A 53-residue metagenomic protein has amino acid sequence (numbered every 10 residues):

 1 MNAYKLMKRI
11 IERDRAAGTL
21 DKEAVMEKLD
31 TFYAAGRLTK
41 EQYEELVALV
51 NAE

Functional and structural regions predicted by a protein language model:
M1-L20: N-terminal acidic leader/helix
A16-E53: Short, charge-rich amphipathic interface segments used for partner binding and complex assembly
